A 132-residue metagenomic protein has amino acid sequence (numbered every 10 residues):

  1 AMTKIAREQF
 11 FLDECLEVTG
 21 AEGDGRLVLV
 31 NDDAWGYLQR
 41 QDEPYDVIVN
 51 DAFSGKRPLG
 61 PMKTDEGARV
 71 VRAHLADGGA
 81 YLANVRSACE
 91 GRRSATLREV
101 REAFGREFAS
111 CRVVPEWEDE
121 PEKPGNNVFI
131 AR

Functional and structural regions predicted by a protein language model:
A1-L82, E90-R101, E122-P124, F129: The AdoMet/dcAdoMet-binding core of the Class I SAM-like
D32, V114-E116: Conserved beta-strand termini and adjacent loop/short-helix elements that scaffold enzyme active sites in alpha/beta
L82-N84, V113-V114: Conserved active-site loop/cleft motifs that coordinate metal ions or position small ligands
S87: Active-site-proximal loop/turn and secondary-structure-junction residues that shape catalytic pockets, frequently
A95-V114: Short, electropositive alpha-helical surface patch
E107-A109, E116-R132: Core SAM-dependent methyltransferase catalytic element
